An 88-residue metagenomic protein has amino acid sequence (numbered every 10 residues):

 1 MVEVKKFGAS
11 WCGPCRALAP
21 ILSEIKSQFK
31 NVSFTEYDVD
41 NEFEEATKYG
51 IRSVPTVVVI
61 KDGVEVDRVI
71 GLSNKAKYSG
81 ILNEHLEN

Functional and structural regions predicted by a protein language model:
M1-I25: Local sequence-structure signature of Cys/Sec-based thiol-disulfide redox active-site neighborhoods
F7, L22-K26, K30-E44: Thiol-based oxidoreductase modules, predominantly thioredoxin-like and allied folds used for disulfide exchange
K30-S33, K48, A76-K77: Domain-level signature for proteins that mediate thiol-based redox and metal-cofactor handling
E42, V54, V66: Active-site loop signature of alpha/beta-hydrolase-fold enzymes
Y49-V58: Structural micro-motif
K61-N88: Non-catalytic, surface beta->alpha helical segment in thiol-disulfide oxidoreductase systems
